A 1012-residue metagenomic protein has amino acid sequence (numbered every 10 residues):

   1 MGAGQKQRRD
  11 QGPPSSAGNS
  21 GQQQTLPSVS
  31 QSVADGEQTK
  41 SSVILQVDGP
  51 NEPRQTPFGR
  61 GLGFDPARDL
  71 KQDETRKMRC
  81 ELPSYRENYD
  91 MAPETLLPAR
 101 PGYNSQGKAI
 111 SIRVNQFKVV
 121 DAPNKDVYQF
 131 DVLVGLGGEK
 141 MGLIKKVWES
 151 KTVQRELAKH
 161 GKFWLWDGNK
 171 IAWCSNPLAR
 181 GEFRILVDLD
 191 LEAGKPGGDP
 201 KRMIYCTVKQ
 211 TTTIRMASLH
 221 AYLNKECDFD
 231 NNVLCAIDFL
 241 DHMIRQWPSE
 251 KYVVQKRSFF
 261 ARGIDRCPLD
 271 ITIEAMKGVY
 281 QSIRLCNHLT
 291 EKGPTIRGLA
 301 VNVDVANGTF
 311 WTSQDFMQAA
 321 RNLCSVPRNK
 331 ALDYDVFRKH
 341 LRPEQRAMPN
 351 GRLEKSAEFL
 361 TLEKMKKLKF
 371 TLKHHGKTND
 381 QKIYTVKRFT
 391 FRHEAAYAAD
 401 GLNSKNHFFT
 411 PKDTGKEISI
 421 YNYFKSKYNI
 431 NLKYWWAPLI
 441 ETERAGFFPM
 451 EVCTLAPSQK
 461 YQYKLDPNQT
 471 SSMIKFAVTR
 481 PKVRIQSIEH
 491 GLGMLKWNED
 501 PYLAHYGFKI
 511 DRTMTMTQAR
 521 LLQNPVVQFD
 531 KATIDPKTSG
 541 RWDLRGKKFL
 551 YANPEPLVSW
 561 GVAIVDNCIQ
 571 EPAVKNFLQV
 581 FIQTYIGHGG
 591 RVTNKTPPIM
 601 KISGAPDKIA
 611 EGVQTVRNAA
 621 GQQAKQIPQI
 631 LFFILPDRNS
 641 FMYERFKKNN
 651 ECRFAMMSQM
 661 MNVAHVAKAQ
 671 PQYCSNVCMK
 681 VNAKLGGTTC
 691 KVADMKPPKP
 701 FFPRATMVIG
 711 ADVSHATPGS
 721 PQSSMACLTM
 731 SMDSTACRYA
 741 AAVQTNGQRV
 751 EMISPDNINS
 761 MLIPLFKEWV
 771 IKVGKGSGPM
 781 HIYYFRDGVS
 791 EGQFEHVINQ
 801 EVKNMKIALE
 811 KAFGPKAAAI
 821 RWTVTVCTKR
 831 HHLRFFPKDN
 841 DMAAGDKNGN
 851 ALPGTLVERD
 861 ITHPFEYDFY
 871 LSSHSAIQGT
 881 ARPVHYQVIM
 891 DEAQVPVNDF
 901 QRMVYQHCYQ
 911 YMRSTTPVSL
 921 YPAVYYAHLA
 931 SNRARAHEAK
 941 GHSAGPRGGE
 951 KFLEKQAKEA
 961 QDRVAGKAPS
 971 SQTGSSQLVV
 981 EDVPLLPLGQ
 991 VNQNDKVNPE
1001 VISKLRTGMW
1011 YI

Functional and structural regions predicted by a protein language model:
M1-I1012: Long, low-complexity, intrinsically disordered terminal regions
